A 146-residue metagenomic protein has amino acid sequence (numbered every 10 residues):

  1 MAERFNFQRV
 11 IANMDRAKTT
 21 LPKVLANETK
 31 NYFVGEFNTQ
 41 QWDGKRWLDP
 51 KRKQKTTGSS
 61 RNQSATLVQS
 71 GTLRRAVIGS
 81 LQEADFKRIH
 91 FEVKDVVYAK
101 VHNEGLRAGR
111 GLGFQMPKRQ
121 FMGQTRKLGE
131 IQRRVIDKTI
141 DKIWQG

Functional and structural regions predicted by a protein language model:
M1-G146: Short, Lys/Arg-rich flexible segments
